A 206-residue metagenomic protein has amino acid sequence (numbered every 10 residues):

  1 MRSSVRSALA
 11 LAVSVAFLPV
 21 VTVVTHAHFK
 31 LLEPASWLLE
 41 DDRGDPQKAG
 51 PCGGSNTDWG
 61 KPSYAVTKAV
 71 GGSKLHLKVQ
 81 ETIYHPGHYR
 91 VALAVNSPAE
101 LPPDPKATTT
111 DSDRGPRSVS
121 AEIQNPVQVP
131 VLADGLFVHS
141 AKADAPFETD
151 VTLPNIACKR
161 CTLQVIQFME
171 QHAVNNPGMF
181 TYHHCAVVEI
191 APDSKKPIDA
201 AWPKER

Functional and structural regions predicted by a protein language model:
R2-L11: Bacterial N-terminal signal peptides that target proteins for export
A10-V20: Bacterial N-terminal signal peptides
V20-A27: Sec/Tat signal peptide C-region and signal peptidase I cleavage site
H28-R206: Structured recognition/catalytic domains enriched at protein termini, typified by the LPMO catalytic fold at the mature
